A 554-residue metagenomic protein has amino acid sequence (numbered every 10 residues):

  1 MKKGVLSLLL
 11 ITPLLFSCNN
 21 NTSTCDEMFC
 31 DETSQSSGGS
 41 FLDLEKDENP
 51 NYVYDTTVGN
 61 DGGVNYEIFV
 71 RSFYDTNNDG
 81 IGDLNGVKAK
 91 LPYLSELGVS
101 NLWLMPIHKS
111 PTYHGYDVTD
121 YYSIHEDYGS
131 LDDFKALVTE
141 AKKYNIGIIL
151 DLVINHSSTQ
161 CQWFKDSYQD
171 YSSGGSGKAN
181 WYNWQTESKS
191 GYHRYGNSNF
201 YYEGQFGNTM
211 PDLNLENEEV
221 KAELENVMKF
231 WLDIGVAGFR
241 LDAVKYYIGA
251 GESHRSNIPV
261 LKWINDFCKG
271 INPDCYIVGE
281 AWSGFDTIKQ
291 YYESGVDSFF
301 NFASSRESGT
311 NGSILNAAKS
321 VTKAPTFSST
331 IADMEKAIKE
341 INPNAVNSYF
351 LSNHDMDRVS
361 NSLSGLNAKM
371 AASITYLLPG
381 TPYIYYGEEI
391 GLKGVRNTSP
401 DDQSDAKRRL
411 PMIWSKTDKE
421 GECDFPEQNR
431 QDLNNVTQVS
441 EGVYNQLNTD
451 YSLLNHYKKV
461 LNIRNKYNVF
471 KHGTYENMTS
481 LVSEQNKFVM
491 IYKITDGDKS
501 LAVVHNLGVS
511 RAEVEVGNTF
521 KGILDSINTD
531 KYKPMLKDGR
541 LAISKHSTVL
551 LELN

Functional and structural regions predicted by a protein language model:
M1-G4: Positively charged n-region of N-terminal signal peptides that target proteins for export
S7-L14: Bacterial N-terminal signal peptides
S17-D47: Bacterial Sec-dependent N-terminal signal peptides
G39-E225, K229, D233, V244-S294 (+1 more regions): Acidic/aromatic-lined carbohydrate-recognition and catalytic surfaces of CAZymes acting on diverse glycans
N60, F350, R358, S362-A512: Loop/helix patches that line or flank the sugar-binding groove of alpha-linked glycan CAZymes
N145, T159-Q160, K165-S188, N265-D266 (+2 more regions): Conserved alpha/beta catalytic core and glycan-binding cleft of carbohydrate-active enzymes
R511-T529: Beta-strand-rich binding/interaction modules
M535-N554: C-terminal beta-strand-rich structural cap/linker in extracellular carbohydrate-active enzymes
